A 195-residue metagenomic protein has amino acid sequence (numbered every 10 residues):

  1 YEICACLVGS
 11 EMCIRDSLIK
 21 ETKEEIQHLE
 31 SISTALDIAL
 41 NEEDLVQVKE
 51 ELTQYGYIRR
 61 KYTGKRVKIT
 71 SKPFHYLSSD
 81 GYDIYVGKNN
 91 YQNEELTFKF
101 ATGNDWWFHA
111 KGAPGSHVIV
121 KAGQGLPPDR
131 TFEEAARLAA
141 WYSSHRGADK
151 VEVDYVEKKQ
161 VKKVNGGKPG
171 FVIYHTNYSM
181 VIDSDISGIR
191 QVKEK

Functional and structural regions predicted by a protein language model:
Y1-G9, C13-I14: Single conserved hydrophobic/aromatic residue that forms the stacking wall/gate of nucleotide- or nucleobase-binding
G9, F98-T102, A110-G112, Y174 (+1 more regions): Generic structural "secondary-structure junction" signal
K20-D83: Coiled-coil termination/hinge junctions
T22, P127-S144: Short secondary-structure subsegments characteristic of cysteine-rich extracellular domains
Q27, S31-T34, G123, R137-G147: Hydrophobic alpha-helix feature that most strongly marks membrane-spanning transmembrane helices and their immediate
Y55-A135: Domain-scale macromolecular recognition modules
Y142-K195: Intrinsically disordered, low-complexity regulatory tails
